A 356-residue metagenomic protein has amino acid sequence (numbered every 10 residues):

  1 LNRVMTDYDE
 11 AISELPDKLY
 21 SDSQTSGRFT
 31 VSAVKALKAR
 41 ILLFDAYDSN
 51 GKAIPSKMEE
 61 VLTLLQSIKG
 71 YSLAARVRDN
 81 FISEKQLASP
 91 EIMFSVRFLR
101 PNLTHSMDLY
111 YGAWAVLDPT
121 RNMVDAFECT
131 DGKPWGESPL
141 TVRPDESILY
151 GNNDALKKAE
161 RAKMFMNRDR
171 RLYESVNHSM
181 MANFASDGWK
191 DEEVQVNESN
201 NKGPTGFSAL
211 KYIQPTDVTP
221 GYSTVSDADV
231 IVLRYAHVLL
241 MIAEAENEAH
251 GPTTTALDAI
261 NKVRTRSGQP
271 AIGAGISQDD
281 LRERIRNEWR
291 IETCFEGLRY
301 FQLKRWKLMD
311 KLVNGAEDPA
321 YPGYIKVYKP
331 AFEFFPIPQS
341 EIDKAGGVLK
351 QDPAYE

Functional and structural regions predicted by a protein language model:
L1-N2, D7-S23, W135, P139 (+5 more regions): Conserved, well-structured interaction surfaces
R3-M5, I82-T141, V225, D229-V232 (+2 more regions): Long, intrinsically disordered, low-complexity segments
M5, R28-E193, V313: An aromatic- and glycine-enriched ligand-binding surface/loop that stacks and positions planar moieties
D7, L37, I41, L64 (+3 more regions): Amphipathic, well-ordered alpha-helical segments in soluble domains
Y8-P16, L65-A74, V263-R264: Long, well-ordered core segments of solenoidal/helical folds
F44-I54, M241, E248-H250, C294: Alpha-helix C-terminal capping/termination sites
R161-V263: C-terminal substrate/ligand-recognition segments
